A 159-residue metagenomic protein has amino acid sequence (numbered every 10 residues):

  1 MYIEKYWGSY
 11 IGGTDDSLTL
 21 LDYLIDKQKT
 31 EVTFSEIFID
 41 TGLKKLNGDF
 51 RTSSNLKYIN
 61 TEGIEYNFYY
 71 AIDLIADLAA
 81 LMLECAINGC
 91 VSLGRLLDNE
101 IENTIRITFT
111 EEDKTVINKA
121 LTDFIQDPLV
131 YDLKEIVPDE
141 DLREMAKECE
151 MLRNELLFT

Functional and structural regions predicted by a protein language model:
M1-G48: N-terminal leader/targeting peptides and immediately adjacent processing regions
D15-L24, I75, A79-M82, C149-R153: Amphipathic alpha-helical elements of HEAT/ARM-like alpha-solenoid repeat scaffolds that form extended
E31-I39, L43, A79, T110-T122 (+2 more regions): Hydrophobic core segments within long, regular secondary-structure runs in both alpha- and beta-rich folds
L46-I59, L93-D98: A short glycine/small-residue-enriched secondary-structure motif
I59-L74: Structural motif
T61-E65, N103, E135-D139: Alpha-helical rod/repeat scaffolding segments in eukaryotic adaptors/tethers and long-chain four-helix cytokines
Y70-L133: Amphipathic protein-protein interaction modules
N118-T159: Low-complexity intrinsically disordered segments
